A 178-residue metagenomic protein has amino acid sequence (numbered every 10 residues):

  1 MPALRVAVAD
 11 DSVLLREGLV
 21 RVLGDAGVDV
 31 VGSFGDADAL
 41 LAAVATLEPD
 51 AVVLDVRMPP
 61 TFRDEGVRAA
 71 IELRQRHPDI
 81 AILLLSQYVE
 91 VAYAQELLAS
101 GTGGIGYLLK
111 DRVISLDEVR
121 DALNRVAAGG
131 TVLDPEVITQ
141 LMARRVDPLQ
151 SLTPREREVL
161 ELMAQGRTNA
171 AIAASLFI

Functional and structural regions predicted by a protein language model:
M1-R5: Non-catalytic signal-transmission and effector/linker regions of two-component phosphorelay proteins
V13-G32: Two-component/phosphorelay signaling modules centered on CheY-like receiver
S33-A51, T61: Acidic, metal-coordinating helix/loop segments flanking the phosphotransfer/catalytic sites of two-component signaling
A42, R63-D79, V91, Q95-S100: Short amphipathic alpha-helix used as the core "switch/output" element in two-component signaling
D55, S86: Active-site residues of response regulator receiver
M58: Receiver (REC) domain active-site loop signature in two-component systems and cognate sites in sensor histidine kinases
A94-Q150: Short, flexible helix-to-coil linker/hinge segments that flank and couple to helix-turn-helix
P135, T139-I178: Helix-turn-helix DNA-binding segment
